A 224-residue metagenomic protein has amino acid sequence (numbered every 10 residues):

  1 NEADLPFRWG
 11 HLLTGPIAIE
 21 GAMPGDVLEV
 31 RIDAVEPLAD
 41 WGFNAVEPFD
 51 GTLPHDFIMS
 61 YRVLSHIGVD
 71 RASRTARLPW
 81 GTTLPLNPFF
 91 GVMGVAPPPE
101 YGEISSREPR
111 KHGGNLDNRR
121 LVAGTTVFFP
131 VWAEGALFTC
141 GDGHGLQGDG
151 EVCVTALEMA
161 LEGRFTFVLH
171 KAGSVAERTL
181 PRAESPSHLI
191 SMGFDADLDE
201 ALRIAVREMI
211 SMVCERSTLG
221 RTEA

Functional and structural regions predicted by a protein language model:
N1-L5: N-terminal, Lys/Arg-enriched amphipathic/low-complexity engagement segments that precede the first folded domain
R8, G15-A18, D117: Short, conserved secondary-structure segments in the cores of folded domains
I19-A22, L121: Short, well-ordered loop/turn sites that connect or cap secondary structure elements
V27-V30, F129: A generic structural signal for residues embedded in beta-strands
A34-A123, F128: Intrinsically disordered, low-complexity linker/loop segments enriched in Gly/Pro and charged/polar residues
L86-N115, R119-D199, I210: Conserved mixed alpha/beta catalytic, RNA-binding, or beta-rich assembly cores of soluble enzyme, regulatory
G193-T222: Extended, compositionally biased non-globular segments
